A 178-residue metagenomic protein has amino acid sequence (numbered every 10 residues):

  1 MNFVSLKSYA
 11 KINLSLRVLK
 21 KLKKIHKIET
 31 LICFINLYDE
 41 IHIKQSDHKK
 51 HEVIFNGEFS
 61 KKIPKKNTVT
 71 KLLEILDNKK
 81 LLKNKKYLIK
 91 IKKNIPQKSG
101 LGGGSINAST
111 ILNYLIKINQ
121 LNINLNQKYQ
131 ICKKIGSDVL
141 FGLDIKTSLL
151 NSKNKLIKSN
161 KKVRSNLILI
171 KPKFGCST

Functional and structural regions predicted by a protein language model:
N2-C33, L121-T178: ATP-dependent small-molecule kinase catalytic core of the GHMP/sugar-kinase superfamily and closely related
F3-K83: N-terminal beta-alpha supersecondary unit
E40-H42, T70-K71, L88-K90, G103 (+1 more regions): Domain-wide signal for the mature, well-folded portions of proteins, strongly enriched in nucleus-encoded organellar
I75, K79, Y114-I118, K134: Active-site catalytic microenvironments for nucleophilic, acid-base chemistry
Y87-S99: Short pre-catalytic strand/loop immediately N-terminal to key active-site residues, enriched for Gly-Thr
N94, I116, F174: Short, glycine/serine-rich, charged loops/turns that create anion-binding and catalytic segments at active sites
S99-K128, F141-L143: DPxDG-like acidic metal-binding loop motif
